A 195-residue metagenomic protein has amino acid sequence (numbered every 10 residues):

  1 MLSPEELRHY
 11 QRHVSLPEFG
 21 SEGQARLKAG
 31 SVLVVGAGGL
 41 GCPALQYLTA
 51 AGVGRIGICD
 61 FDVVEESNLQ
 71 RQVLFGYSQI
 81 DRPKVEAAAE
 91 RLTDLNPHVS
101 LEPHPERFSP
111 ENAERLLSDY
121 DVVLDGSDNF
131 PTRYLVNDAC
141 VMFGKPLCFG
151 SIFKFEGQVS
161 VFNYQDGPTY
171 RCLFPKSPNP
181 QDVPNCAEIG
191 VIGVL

Functional and structural regions predicted by a protein language model:
M1-L195: Adenine nucleotide-associated cytosolic modules
